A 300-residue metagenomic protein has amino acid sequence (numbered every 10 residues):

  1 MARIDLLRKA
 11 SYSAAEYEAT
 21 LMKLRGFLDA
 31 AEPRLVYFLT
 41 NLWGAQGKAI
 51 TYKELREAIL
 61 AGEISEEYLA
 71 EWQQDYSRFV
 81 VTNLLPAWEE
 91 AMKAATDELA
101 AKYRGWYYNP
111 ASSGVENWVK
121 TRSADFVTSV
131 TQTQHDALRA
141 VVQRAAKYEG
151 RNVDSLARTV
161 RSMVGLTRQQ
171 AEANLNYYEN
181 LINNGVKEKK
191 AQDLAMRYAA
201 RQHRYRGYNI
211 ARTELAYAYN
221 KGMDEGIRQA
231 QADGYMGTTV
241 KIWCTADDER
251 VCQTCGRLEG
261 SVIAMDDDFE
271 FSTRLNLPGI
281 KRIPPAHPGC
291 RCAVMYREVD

Functional and structural regions predicted by a protein language model:
M1-A199, R297-D300: N-terminal leader/targeting and assembly helices and adjacent pre-domain segments
A200-D300: Acidic, glycine-rich two-metal-ion catalytic cores of nucleic acid-processing enzymes
